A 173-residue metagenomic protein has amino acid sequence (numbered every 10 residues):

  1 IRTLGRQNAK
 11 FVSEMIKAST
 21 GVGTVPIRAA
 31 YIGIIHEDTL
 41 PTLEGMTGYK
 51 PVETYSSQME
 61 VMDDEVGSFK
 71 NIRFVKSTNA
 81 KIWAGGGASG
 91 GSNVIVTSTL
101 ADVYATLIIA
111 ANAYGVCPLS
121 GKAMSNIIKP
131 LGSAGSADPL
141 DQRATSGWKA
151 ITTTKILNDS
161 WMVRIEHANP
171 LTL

Functional and structural regions predicted by a protein language model:
I1-A18, A30-I34, D38-L173: Sequence/fold signature of self-assembling virion shell proteins
T24-V25: Conserved "right-hand" nucleotidyltransferase catalytic core of DNA-directed polymerases
